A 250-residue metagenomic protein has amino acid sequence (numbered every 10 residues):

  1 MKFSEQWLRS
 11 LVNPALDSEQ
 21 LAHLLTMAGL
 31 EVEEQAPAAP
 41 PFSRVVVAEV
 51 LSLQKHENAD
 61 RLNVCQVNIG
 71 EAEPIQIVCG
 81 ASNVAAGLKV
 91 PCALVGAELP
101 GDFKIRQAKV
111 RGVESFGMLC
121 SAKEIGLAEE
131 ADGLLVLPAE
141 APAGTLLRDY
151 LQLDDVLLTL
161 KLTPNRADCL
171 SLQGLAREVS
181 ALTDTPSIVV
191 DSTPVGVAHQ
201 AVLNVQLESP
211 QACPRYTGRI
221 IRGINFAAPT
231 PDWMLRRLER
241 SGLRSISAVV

Functional and structural regions predicted by a protein language model:
M1-H199, V250: Phosphate-backbone binding interfaces of nucleic-acid-interacting proteins
E5, H23, N63, T183 (+1 more regions): Glycine/proline-enriched, intrinsically flexible loops and inter-domain linkers
